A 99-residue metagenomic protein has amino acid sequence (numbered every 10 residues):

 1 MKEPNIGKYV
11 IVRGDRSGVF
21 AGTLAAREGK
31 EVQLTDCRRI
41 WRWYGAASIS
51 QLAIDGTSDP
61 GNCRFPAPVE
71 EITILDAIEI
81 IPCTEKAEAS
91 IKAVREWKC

Functional and structural regions predicted by a protein language model:
K2-C99: Conserved RNA-binding domains used in RNP assembly and mRNA/RNA metabolism
